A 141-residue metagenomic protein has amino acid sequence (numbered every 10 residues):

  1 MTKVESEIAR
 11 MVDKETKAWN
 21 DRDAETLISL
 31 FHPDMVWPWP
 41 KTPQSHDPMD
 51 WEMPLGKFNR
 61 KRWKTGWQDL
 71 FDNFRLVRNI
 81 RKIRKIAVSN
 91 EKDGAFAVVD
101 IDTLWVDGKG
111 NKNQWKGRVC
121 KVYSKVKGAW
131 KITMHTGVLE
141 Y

Functional and structural regions predicted by a protein language model:
M1-D34, G110: Short, low-complexity N-terminal intrinsically disordered segments enriched in polar/charged residues
E5-S6, A24-E91: A solvent-exposed, acidic/Ser-Thr-rich amphipathic alpha-helical stretch
S45, L104-V106, Y141: Short, solvent-exposed loop/turn segments at secondary-structure junctions
N73, L104-N113: Short, cysteine-centered beta-strand-loop-beta hairpins and adjacent loop/turn segments enriched in charged/polar
V77-R81, K92-T103, G117: A short hydrophobic beta-strand element
I86-A95, Y123-A129: A short, structured loop/turn motif at beta-sheet edges
Q114-Y141: Short beta-strand edge/turn micro-motifs at domain boundaries
